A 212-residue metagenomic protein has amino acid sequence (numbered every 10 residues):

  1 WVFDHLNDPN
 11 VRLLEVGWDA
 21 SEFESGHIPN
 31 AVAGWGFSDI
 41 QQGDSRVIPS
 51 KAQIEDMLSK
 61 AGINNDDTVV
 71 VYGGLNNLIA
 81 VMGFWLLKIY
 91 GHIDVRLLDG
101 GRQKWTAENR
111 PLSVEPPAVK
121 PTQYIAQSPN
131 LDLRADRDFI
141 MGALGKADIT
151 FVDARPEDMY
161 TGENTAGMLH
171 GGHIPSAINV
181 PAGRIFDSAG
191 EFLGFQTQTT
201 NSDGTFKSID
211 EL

Functional and structural regions predicted by a protein language model:
W1-I63, G142-L212: Positively charged, proline/Ser/Thr-rich regional signature most characteristic of the Rhodanese/CDC25-like
I48-K146, E163-N164, G172, D187: Thiolate-centered catalytic microenvironments shared by cysteine-dependent enzyme domains
